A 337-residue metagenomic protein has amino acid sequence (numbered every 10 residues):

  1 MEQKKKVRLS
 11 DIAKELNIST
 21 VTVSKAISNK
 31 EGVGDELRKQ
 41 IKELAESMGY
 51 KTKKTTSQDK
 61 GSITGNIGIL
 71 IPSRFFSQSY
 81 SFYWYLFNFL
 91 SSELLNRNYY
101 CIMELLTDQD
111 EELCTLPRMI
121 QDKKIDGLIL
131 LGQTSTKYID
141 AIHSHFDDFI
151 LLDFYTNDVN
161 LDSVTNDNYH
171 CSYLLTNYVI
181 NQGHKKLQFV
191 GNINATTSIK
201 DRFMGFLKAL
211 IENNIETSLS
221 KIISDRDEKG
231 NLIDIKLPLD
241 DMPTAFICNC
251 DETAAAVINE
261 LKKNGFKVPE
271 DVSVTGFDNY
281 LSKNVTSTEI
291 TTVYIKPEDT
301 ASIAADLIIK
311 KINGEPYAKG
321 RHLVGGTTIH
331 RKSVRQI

Functional and structural regions predicted by a protein language model:
M1-I63: N-terminal helix-turn-helix DNA-binding module of bacterial transcription factors
E2-K4, S62-L174, K236-D241: Alpha-helical recognition/docking segments in bacterial nutrient-uptake and carbohydrate-utilization systems
E15, D59-Q78, Y178, K186-N192: Short beta-strand segments enriched in small/hydrophobic residues
S19, K51, D126, H184-L187 (+1 more regions): Short acidic/polar active-site loop segments enriched in Thr and Asp
P72-Y85, M103-E111, V164-L174, V190-I235 (+4 more regions): Hinge/beta->alpha junction and helix N-cap segments in small-molecule ligand-binding domains
K185-K186, T217-S220, V268-S273: Short acidic capping loops at alpha-helix termini that bridge into adjacent secondary structure
I233-I337: Flexible loop/turn connectors
